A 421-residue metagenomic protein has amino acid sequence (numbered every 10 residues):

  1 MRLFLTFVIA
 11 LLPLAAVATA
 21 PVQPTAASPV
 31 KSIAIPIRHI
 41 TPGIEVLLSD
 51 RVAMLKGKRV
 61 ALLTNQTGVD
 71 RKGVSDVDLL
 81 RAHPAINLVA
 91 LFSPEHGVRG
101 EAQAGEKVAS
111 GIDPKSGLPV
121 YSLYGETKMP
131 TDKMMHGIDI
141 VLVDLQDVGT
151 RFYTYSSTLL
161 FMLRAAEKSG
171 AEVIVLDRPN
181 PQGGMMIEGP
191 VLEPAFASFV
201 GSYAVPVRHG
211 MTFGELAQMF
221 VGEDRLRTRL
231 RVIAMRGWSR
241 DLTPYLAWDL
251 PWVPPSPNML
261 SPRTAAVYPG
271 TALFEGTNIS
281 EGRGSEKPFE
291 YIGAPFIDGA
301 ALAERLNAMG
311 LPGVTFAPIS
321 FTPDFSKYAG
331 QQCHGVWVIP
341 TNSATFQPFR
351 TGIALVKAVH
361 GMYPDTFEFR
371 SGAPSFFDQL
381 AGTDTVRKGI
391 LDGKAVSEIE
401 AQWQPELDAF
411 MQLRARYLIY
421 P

Functional and structural regions predicted by a protein language model:
T6-A16: Bacterial N-terminal signal peptides
N87-E95, L176: Short internal beta-strands
R99-A104, I174-F196: Glycine-rich, charge-decorated loop segments at or immediately adjacent to ligand/cofactor-binding or catalytic sites
A104-I138, T150: Glycine-rich oxoanion-binding loops at beta->alpha junctions
D147-L159: Glycine/threonine-rich flexible loop motifs
F196-Y268: Conserved anion/nucleotide-ligand pocket segment
W238-I319, P323: Glycine-rich, aromatic-lined ligand/substrate-binding cores of catalytic and carbohydrate-binding domains
G293-A401: Conserved functional hotspot residues or short segments at active or partner-binding sites across diverse domains
